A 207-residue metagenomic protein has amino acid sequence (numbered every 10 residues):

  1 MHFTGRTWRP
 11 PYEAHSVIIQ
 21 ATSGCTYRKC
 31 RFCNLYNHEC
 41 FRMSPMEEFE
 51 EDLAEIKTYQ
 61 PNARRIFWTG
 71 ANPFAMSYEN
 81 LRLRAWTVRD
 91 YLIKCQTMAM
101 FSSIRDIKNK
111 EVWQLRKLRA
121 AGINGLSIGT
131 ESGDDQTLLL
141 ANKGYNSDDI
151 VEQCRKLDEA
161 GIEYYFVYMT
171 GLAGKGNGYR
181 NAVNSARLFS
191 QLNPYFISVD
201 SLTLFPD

Functional and structural regions predicted by a protein language model:
T4-E48: Canonical Radical SAM [4Fe-4S] cluster-binding loop centered on the CxxxCxxC motif and its immediate flanking residues
C25, C33, F49, W68 (+3 more regions): Conserved, mostly hydrophobic/aromatic
K29, N34, G122, G161 (+1 more regions): Conserved functional loop/turn residues at catalytic and ligand-binding sites
M43-M46, F101-K108, A173-R180: Active-site mouth loops of central-metabolism enzymes
P45-N62: Short microdomains enriched in Cys/His and/or Lys/Arg
F49-E50, N109-K117, R180-R187: Short, acidic/polar
K57-E159: Conserved SAM/AdoMet-binding glycine-rich loop
G125, D148-D207: Conserved C-terminal portion of the radical SAM core fold that forms the substrate/S-adenosylmethionine-binding
